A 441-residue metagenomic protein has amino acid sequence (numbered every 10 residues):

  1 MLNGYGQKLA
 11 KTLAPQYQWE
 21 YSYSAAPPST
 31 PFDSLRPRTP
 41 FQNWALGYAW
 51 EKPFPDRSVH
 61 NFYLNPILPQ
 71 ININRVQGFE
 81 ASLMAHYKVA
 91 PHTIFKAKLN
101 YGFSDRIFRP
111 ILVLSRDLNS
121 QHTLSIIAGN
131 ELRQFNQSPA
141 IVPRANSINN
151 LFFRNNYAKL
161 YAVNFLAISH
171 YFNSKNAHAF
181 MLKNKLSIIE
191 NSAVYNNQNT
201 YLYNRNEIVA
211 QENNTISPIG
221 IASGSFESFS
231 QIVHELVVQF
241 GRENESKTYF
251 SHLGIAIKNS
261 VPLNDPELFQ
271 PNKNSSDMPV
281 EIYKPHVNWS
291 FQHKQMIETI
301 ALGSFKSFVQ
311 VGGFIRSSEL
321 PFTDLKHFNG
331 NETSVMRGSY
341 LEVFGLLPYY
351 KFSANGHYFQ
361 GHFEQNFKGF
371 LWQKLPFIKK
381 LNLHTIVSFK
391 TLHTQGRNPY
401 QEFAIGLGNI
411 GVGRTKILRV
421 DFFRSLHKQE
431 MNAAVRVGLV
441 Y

Functional and structural regions predicted by a protein language model:
M1-Y101, A128-N130, S174-N176, M181-K183 (+5 more regions): Outer-membrane beta-barrel initiation region
F62-I73, V89-L114, L124-I126, Y249-F269 (+5 more regions): Transmembrane beta-strand segments that form the barrel wall of outer-membrane beta-barrel proteins
P66-Q70, Q77-G78, Y87, L99-D105 (+10 more regions): Transmembrane beta-strands of outer-membrane beta-barrel pores
G78, I107-R109, V163, F229-V233 (+4 more regions): Membrane-spanning beta-strands of outer-membrane beta-barrel proteins
K88-N176, F180, E190: Outer-membrane beta-barrel channel domains
V89-P91, L118-S120, Y171-N176, H234-S246 (+7 more regions): Outer-membrane beta-barrel proteins
S125-K159, I168-S169, I221-S223, E227 (+1 more regions): C-terminal outer-membrane beta-barrel translocator/porin domains of Gram-negative envelope proteins and their
G361, N432-Y441: Outer-membrane beta-barrel "beta-signal"
